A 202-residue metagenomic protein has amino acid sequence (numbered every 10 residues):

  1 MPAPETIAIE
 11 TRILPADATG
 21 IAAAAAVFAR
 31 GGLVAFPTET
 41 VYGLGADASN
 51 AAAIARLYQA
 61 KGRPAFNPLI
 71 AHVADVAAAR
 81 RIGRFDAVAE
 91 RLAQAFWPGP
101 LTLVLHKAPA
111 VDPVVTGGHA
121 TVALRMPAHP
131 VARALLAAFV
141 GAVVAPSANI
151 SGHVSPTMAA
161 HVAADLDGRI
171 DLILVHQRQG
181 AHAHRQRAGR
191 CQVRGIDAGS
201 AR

Functional and structural regions predicted by a protein language model:
M1-R202: Active-site-adjacent structural elements in enzyme catalytic cores
